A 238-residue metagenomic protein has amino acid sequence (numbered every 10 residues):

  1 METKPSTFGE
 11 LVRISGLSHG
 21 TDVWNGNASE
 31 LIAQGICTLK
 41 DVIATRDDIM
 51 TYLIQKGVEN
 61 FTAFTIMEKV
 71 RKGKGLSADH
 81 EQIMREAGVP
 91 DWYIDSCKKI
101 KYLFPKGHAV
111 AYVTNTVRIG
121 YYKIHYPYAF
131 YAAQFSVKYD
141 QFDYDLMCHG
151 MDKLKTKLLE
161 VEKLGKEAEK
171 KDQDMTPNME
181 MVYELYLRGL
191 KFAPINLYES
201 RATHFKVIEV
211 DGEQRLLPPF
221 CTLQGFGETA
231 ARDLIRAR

Functional and structural regions predicted by a protein language model:
M1-R238: Noncatalytic, beta-rich nucleic-acid-contacting surfaces in large DNA/RNA-processing enzymes
